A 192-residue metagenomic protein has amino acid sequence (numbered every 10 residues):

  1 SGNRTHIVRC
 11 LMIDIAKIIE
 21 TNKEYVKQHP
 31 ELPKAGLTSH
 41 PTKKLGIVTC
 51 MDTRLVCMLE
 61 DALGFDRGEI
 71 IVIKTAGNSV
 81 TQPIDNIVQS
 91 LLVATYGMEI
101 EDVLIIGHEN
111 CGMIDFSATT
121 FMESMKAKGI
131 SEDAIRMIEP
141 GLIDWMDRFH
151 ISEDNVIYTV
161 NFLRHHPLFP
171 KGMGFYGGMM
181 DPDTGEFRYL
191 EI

Functional and structural regions predicted by a protein language model:
S1-L11: Short, Lys/Arg-enriched N-terminal segments with co-localized hydrophobic residues within the first ~10-30 amino acids
M12-K43, N78-D85, T95-Y96, M113-I192: Divalent-metal-activated hydrolytic enzyme cores
Q28, P33-V88: Conserved beta-strand-loop surface patch within small alpha/beta domains used for substrate/adaptor or ligand engagement
V48-C50, K74, I106-H108, G178-D181: Short beta-strand segments
M51-R54, E109-M113: Gly/Ser/Thr-rich loops at beta-strand to alpha-helix junctions that form or flank small-molecule/cofactor-binding
Y96-H108: Ordered, amphipathic secondary-structure segments that act as subunit-interaction surfaces in large macromolecular
